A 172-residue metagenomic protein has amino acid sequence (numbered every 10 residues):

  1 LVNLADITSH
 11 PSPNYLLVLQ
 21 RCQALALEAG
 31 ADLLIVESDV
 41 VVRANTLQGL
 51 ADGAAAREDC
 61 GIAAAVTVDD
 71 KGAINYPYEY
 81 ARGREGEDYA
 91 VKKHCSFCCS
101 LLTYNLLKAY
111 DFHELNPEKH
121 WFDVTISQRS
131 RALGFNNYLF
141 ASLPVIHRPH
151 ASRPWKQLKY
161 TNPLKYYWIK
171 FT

Functional and structural regions predicted by a protein language model:
L1-G30: Active-site-proximal specificity loops/subdomain of glycosyltransferases
G30-V41: Short beta-strand-to-loop acidic/aromatic patch adjacent to the donor-nucleotide binding site
N45-I62: Conserved donor-nucleotide/metal-binding helix-loop-beta segment in metal-dependent transferases, i.e., the alpha-helix
A63-P77: Short beta-strand-to-loop element that shapes/binds the nucleotide-sugar donor at the catalytic cleft/hinge
G83-L102: A recurrent flexible, glycine/aromatic-enriched loop bordering the glycosyltransferase active site that acts as
A109-Q128, A132, N137-L139, L143-V145: Donor nucleotide-sugar recognition loop
Y138-L158: Active-site donor/metal-binding and catalytic loop motifs of nucleotide-sugar-dependent glycosylation enzymes
W155-T172: Catalytic core of nucleotide-sugar-dependent glycosyltransferases
